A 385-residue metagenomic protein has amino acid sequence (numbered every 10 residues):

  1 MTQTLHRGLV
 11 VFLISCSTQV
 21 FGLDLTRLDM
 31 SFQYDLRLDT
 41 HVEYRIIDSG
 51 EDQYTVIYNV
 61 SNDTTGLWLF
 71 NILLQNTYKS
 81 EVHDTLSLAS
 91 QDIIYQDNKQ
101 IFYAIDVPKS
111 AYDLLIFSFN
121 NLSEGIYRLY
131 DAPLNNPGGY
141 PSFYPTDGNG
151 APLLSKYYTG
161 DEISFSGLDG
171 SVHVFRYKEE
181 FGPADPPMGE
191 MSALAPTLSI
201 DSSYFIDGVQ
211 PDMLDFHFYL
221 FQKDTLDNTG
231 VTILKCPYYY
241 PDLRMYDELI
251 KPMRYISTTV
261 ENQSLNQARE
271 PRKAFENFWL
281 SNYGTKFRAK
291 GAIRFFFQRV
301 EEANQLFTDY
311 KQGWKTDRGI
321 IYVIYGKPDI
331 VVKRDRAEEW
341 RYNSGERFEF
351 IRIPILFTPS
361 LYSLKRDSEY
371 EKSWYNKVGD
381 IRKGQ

Functional and structural regions predicted by a protein language model:
M1-L28, L265: Bacterial Sec-dependent N-terminal signal peptides
M1-Q3, S17, D63-T64, N76 (+2 more regions): Intrinsically disordered/low-complexity terminal segments and short unstructured peptides
L23, L28, Q33-I57, D63 (+5 more regions): Residues within mature, well-folded domains
L23-E179: Intrinsically disordered, low-complexity terminal regions enriched in Ser/Thr/Pro/Gly and charged residues
L73, L220, E339-R341: Residue-level detector of beta-strand face positions
S110-S123, L214-N228: Short, aromatic- and glycine-rich surface loops/edge beta-strands on solvent-exposed regions
I126, L134-P137, D224-D227, K311-G313: A broad, low-specificity signal for short, low-complexity segments enriched in glycine/proline and polar/charged
